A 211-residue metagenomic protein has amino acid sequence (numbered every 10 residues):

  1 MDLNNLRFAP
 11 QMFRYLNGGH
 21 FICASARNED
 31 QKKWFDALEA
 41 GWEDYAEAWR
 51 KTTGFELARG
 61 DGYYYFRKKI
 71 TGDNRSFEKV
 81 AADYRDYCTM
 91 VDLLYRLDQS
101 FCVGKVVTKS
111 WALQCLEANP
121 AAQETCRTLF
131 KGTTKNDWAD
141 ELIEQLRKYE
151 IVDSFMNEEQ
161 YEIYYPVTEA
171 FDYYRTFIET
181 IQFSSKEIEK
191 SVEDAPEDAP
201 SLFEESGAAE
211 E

Functional and structural regions predicted by a protein language model:
M1-S76: Eukaryotic partner-binding/assembly regions in large regulatory complexes
A37-Y45, F130-K148: Short amphipathic alpha-helical interaction segments
R50-A58, I143-E158: A short, conserved structural fragment
A58-Q114: Short basic alpha-helical hairpin corresponding to helix-turn-helix/winged-helix-like nucleic-acid-binding
Y63-R67, E159-V167: Minor-groove-contacting beta-hairpin "wing" of winged helix-turn-helix DNA-binding domains
F77-A82, T168-E205: Short, amphipathic alpha-helical interaction segments positioned at domain boundaries
E117-D137: Short, positively charged loop/turn segments that connect secondary-structure elements
A209-E211: An N-terminal structural lobe/cap that precedes and organizes the functional/catalytic core across diverse proteins
